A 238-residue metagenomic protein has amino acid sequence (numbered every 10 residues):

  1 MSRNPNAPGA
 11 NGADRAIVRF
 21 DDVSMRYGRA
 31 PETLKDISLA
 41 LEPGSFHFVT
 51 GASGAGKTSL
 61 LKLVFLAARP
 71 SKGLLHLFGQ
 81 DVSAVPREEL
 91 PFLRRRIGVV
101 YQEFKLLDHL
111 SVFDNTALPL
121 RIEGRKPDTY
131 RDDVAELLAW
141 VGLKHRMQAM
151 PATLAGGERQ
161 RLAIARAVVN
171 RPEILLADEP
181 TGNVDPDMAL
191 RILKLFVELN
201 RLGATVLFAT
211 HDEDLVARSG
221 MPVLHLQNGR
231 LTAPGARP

Functional and structural regions predicted by a protein language model:
G28, V82-G98, L199-R201: ABC ATPase NBD coupling module
F65: Helix-to-loop junction immediately C-terminal to a conserved catalytic motif
G73-D81: Conserved ABC transporter NBD signature motif
L110-L118: Short coil-to-helix segment of the ABC ATPase nucleotide-binding domain corresponding to the Q-loop/switch region
M150-L154, E158-Q160: Conserved ABC ATPase signature
V169-E173: A short, proline-enriched helix->beta-strand linker immediately N-terminal to the Walker B motif in ABC-type P-loop
L175-D178: Catalytic Walker B motif of ABC-type/P-loop ATPase nucleotide-binding domains
